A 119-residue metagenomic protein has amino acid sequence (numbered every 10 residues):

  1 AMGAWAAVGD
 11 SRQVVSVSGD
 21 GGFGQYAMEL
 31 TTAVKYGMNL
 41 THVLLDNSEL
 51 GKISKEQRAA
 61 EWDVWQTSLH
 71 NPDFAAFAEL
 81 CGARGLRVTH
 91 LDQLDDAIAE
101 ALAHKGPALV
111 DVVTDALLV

Functional and structural regions predicted by a protein language model:
A1-V119: Thiamine diphosphate
